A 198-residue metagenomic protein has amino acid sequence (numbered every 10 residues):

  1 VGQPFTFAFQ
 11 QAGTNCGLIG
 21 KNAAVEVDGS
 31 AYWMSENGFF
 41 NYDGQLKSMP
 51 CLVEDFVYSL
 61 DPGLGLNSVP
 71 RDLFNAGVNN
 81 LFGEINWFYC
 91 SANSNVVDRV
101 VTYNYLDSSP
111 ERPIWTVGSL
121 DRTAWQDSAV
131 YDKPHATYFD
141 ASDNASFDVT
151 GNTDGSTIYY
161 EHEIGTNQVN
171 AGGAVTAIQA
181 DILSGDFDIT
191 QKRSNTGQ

Functional and structural regions predicted by a protein language model:
V1-G13: Surface-exposed extracellular loop regions of Gram-negative outer-membrane beta-barrel proteins
N15-S30, E36-Q198: Beta-sheet repeat architectures centered on beta-propellers
